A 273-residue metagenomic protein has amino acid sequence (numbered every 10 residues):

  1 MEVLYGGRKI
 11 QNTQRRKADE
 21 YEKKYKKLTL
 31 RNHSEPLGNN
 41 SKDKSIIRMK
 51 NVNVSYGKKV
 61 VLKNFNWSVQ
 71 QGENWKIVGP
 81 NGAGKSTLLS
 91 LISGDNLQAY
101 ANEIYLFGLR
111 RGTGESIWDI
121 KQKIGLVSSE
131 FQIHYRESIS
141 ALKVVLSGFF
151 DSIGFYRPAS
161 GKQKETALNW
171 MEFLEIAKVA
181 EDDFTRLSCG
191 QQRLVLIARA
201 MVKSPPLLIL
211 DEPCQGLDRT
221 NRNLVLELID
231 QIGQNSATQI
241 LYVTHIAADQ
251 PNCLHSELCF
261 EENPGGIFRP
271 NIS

Functional and structural regions predicted by a protein language model:
I47, V60-N64, A180: Conserved structural motif at the start of ABC-family nucleotide-binding domains
V78-P80: The feature captures the beta-strand-to-loop junction immediately N-terminal to the Walker
E103-D119: ABC ATPase NBD Q-loop/coupling interface
L146, G161-V179: Conserved ABC ATPase "signature" region
Y156-A159, D183-L187, Q191: Conserved ABC ATPase signature
I197: Hydrophobic anchor residue at the start of the ABC signature
L208-E212: Catalytic Walker B motif of ABC-type/P-loop ATPase nucleotide-binding domains
